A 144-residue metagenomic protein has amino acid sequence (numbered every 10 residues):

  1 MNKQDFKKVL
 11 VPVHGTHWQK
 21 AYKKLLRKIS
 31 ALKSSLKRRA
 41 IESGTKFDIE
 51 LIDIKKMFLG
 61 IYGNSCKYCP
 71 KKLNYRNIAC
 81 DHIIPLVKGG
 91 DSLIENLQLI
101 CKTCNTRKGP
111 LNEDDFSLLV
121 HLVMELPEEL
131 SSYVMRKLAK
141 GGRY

Functional and structural regions predicted by a protein language model:
M1-S34, K72-L73, G109-Y144: Extended charged
W18-S65: Short, charged surface segments at domain edges that flank catalytic/cofactor-binding sites
E50-I52, C69-P70, Y133-V134: Short coil/turn segments at secondary-structure boundaries
E50-L51, A79, L93, P127: A diffuse structural propensity rather than consistent per-protein peaks
S65-L99, K108, N112: Histidine-centered nuclease catalytic patch
V87-K102, H121-M135: Short microdomains enriched in Cys/His and/or Lys/Arg
